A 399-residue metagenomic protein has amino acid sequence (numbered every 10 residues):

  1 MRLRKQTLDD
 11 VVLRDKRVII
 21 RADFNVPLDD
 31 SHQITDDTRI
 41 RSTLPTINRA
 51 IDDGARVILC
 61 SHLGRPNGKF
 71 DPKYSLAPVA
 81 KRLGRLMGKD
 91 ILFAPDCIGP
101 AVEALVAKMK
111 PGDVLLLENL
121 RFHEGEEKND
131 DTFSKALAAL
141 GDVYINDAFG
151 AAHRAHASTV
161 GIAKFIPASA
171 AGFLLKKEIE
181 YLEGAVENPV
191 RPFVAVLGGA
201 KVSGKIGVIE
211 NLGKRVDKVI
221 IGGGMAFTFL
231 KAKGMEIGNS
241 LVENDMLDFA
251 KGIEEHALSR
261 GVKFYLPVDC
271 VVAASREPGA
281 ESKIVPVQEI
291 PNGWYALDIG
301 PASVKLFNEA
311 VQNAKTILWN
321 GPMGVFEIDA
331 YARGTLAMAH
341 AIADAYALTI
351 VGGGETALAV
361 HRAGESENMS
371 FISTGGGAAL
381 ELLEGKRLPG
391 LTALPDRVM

Functional and structural regions predicted by a protein language model:
M1-M399: Active-site loop-to-helix "anion-binding N-cap" substructures in soluble metabolic enzymes
